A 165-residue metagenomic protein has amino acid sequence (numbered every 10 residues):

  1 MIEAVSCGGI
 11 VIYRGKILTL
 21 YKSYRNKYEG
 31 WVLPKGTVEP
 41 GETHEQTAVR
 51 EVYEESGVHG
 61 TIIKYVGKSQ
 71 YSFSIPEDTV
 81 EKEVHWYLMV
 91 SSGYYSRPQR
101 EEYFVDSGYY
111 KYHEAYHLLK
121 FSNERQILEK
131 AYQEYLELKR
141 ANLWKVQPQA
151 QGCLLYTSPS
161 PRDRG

Functional and structural regions predicted by a protein language model:
M1-L33: N-terminal strand-loop-strand
G8, K16-L18, H44-E45, Y65 (+2 more regions): A generic structural signal for ordered secondary structure
Y13-R14, G36-E39, T79-V80, G152: Short acidic/polar alpha-helix capping motifs at helix-coil junctions
V38-Q126: Unchanged
N123-L155: Charged phosphate-binding loop/patch that engages nucleotide di/tri-phosphates or the phosphate backbone of nucleic
Y156-P161: Conserved small/polar residues in nucleotide/adenosyl-binding loops
